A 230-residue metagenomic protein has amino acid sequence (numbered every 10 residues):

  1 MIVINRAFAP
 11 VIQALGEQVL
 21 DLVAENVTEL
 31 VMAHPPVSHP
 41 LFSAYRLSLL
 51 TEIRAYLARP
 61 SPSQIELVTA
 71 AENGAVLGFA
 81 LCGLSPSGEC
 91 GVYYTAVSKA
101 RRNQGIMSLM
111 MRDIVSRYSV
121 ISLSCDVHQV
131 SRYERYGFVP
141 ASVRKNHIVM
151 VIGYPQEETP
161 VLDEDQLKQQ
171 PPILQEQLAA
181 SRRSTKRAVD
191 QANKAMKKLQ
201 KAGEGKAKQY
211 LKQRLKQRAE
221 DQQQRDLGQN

Functional and structural regions predicted by a protein language model:
M1-E25, V127-N230: Terminal substrate-recognition subdomain of acyl/acetyltransferases
I4-E52: N-terminal alpha-helical scaffold/docking segments in eukaryotic complex subunits
A33-T95: A conserved beta-strand-loop-helix scaffold within acyl/acetyltransferase catalytic domains
L81, S108-D113, R132-R135: Hydrophobic, well-ordered beta-alpha structural blocks that scaffold small-molecule cofactor pockets
T95-V97, D126-Q129: An acidic- and aromatic-residue-enriched active-site/binding cleft used to recognize and process polar
V97-S116: Conserved acetyl-CoA-binding loop-helix of GNAT-fold acetyltransferases
S116-H128: Conserved GNAT acetyl-CoA-binding A-motif
